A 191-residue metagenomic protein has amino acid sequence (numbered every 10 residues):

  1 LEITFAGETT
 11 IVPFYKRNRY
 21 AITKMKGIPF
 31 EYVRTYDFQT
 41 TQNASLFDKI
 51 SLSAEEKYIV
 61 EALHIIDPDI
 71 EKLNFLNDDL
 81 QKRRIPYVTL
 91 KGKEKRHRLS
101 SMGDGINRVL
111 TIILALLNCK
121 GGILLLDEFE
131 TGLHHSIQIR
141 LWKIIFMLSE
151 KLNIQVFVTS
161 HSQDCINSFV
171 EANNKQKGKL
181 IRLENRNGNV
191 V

Functional and structural regions predicted by a protein language model:
L1-T111, K175-V191: Phosphate-coordinating catalytic segments in nucleotide- and nucleic-acid-processing enzymes
K95, G122-I123: The start of beta-strands in P-loop NTPase/AAA+ ATPase cores
G103-A115, T159, D164: Phosphate-binding glycine-rich loops of NTP-binding sites
L116-G122: A short, proline-enriched helix->beta-strand linker immediately N-terminal to the Walker B motif in ABC-type P-loop
D127-F129: Walker B catalytic acidic pair
G132-L133, I166: Catalytic P-loop NTPase motifs of RecA-like helicase/translocase cores
H134-H135, I139: Conserved D-loop-proximal element of ABC-family nucleotide-binding domains
K143-V191: C-terminal lobe/lid and adjacent interdomain/linker elements of RecA-like ASCE P-loop ATPase modules
